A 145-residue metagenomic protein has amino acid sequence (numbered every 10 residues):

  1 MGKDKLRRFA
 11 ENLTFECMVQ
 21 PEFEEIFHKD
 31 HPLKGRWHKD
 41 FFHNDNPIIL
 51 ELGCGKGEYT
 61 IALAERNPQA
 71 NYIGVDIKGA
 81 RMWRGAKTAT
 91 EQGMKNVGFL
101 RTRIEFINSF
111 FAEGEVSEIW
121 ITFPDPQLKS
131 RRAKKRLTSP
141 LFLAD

Functional and structural regions predicted by a protein language model:
M1-I48, E58-E65: S-adenosyl-L-methionine
G53-G55: Class I SAM-dependent methyltransferase "Motif I" SAM/SAH-binding loop
A70-I73: Short beta-strand element of Class I
K78: Conserved SAM/SAH-binding beta-strand->alpha-helix loop
R81: Conserved short alpha-helix immediately C-terminal to the canonical SAM/SAH-binding motif I of Rossmann-like
A86-E113: S-adenosyl-L-methionine
V116-A133: A short SAM/SAH-binding and catalytic strip from SAM-dependent methyltransferases
T138-D145: A short glycine-rich, Lys/Arg-flanked "PGG" loop and its adjoining helix->strand segment in the class I
